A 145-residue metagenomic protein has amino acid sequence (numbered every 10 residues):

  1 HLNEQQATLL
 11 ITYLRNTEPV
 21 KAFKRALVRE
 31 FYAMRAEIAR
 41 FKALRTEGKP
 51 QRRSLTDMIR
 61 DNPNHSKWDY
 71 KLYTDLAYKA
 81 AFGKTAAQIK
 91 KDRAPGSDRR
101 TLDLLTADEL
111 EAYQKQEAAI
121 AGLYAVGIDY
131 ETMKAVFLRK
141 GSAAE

Functional and structural regions predicted by a protein language model:
H1-Q5: Short, structured active-site "lid" loops
L10: C-terminal reverse transcriptase regions that engage the nucleic-acid substrate
Y13-R15, P19-E145: Positively charged, phosphate-engaging catalytic surfaces used for nucleic-acid and nucleotide handling
